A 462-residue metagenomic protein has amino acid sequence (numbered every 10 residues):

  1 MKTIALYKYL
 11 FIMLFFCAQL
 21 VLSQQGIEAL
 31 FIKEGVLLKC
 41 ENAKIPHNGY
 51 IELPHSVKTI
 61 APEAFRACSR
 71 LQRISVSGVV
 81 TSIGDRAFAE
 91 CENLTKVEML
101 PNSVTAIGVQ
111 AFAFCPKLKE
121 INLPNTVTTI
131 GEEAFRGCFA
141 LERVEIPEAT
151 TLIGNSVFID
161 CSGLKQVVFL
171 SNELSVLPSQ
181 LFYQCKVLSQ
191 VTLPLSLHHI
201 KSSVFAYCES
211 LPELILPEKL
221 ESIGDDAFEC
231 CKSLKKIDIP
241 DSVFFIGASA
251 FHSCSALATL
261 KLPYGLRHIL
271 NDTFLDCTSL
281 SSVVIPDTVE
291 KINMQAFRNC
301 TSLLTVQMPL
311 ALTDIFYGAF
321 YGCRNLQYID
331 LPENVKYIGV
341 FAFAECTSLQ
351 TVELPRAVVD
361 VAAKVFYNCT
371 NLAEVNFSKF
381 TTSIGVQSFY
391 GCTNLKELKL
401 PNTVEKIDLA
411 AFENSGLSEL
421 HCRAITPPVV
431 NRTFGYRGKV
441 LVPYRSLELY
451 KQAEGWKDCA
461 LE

Functional and structural regions predicted by a protein language model:
M1-F11: Bacterial N-terminal signal peptides that target proteins for export
L10, V21-L22: Cleavable N-terminal signal peptides
Q24-K33, K44-T59, S69-S82, E92-A106 (+16 more regions): Structural signature of tandem-repeat unit edges
L38-K44: Eukaryote-biased recognition of intrinsically disordered, low-complexity regulatory segments
A61-A64, G84-A87, G108-A111, G131-R136 (+12 more regions): Consensus positions within tandem repeat domains that build extended binding/scaffold surfaces
F182, F412, R432-G435: A structural signal for leucine-rich repeat
R432-G435, E448-D458: Short, aromatic/basic amphipathic alpha-helical patches
